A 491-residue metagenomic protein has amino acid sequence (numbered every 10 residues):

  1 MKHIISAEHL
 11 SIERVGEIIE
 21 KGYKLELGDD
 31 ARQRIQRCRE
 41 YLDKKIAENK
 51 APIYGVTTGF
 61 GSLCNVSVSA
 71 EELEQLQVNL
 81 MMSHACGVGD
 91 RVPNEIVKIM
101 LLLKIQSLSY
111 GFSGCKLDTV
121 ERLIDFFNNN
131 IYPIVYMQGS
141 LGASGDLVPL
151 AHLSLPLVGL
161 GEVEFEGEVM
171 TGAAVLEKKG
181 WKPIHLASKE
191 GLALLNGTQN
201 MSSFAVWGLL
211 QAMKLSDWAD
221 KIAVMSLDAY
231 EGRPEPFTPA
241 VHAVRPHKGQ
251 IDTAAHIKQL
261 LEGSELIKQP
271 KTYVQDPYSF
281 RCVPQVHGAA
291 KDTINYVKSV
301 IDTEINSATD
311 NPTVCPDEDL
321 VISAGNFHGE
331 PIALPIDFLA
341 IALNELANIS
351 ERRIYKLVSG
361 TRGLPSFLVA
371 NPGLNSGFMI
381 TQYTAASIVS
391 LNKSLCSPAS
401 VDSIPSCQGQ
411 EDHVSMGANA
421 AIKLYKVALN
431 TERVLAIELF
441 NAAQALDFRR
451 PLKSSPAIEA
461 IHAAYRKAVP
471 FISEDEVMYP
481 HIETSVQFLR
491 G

Functional and structural regions predicted by a protein language model:
K2-Y23, L27-R34, C38-Y41, I46-N49 (+1 more regions): C-terminal auxiliary extensions adjacent to catalytic cores
H9-D43, A47, A51-V56, F60-K98 (+1 more regions): Residues that scaffold, gate, or flank divalent-cation-dependent active/transport sites
V15, L80, H84, I96 (+5 more regions): Short alpha-helical scaffolding segments that buttress acidic/His motifs in well-ordered protein cores
Y54-V68, E72-L76, S83-L108, Y136-V158 (+3 more regions): FAD-binding core of FAD-dependent oxidoreductases, characterized by glycine-rich FAD pyrophosphate-binding loops
R91, G114-C115, D217, N306: Alpha/propeptide regions of enzymes that mature by internal proteolysis
F112, L141-A143, G373: Conserved, non-catalytic sequence blocks in retroelement Pol enzymes and Pol-derived host proteins
F112-Q138: FAD-binding glycine-rich core of flavoenzymes that anchor FAD
V135-S140, D317, V321: Cysteine-centered functional microenvironments
